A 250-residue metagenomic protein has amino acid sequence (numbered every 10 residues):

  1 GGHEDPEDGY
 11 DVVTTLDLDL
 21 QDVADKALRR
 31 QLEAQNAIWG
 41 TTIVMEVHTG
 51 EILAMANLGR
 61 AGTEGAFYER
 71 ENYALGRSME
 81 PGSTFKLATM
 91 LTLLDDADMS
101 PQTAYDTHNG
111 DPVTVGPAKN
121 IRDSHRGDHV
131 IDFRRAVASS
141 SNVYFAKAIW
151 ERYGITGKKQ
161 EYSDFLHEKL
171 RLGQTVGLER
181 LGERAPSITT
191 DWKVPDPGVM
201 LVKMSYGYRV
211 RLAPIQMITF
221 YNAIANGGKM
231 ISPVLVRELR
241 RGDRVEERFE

Functional and structural regions predicted by a protein language model:
G2-G40: Conserved, well-ordered alpha-helix/loop/beta-strand core segments that scaffold catalytic motifs
H3, L16, G40-G82, A88-E250: Beta-lactam-recognizing serine transpeptidase/beta-lactamase-like catalytic domain environment
